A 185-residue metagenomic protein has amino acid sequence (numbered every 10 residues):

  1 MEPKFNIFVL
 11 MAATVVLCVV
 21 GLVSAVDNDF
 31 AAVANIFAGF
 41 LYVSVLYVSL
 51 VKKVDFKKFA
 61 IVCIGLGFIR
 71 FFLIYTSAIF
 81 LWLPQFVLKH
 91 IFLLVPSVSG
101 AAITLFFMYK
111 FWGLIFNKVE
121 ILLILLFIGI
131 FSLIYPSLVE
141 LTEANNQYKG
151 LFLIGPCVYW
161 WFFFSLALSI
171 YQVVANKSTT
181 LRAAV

Functional and structural regions predicted by a protein language model:
M1-V185: Juxtamembrane/disordered regions of integral membrane proteins
